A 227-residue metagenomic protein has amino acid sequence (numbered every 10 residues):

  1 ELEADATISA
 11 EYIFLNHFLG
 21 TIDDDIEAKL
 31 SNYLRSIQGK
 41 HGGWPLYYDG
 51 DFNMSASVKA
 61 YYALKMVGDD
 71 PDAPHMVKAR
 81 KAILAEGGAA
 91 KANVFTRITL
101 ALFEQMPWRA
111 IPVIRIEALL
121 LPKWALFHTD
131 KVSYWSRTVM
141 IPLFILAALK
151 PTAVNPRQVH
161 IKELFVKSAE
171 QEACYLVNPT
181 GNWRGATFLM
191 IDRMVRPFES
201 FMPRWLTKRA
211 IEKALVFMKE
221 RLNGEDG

Functional and structural regions predicted by a protein language model:
E1-G227: Preference for long, amphipathic alpha-helical scaffolds in soluble/luminal domains and all-alpha bundles
